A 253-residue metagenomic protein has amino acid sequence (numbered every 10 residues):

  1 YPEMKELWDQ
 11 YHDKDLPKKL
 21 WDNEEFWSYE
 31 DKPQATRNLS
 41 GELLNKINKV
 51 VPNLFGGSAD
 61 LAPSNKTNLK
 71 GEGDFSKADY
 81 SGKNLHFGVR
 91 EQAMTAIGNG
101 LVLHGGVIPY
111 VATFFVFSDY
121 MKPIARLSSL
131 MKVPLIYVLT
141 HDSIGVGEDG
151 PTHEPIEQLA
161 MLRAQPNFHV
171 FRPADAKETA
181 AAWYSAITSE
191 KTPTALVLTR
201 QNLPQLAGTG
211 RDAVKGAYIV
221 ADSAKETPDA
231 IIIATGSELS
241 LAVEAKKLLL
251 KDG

Functional and structural regions predicted by a protein language model:
Y1-V197, N202: Thiamine diphosphate
V146-P151, T188-G253: Thiamine diphosphate
